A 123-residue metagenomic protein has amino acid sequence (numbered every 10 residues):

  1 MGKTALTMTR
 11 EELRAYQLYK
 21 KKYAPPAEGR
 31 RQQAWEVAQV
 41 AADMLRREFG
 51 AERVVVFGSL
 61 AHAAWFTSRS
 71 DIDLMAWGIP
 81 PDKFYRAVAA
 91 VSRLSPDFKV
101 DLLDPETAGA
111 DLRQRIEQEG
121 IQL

Functional and structural regions predicted by a protein language model:
M1-E52, H62-S68, G78-L123: Catalytic core of pol beta-like nucleotidyltransferases
V56-S59: Glycine-rich beta-strand-to-loop/alpha-helix junction loops that act as flexible
